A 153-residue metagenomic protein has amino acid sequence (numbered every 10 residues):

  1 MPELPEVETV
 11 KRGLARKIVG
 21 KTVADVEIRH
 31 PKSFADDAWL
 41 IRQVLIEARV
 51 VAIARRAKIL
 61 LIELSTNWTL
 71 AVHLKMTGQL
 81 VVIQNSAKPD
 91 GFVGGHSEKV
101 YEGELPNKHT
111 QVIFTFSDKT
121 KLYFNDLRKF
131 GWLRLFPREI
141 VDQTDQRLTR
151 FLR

Functional and structural regions predicted by a protein language model:
M1-W68, L74, G94, T115 (+1 more regions): Extended, highly charged segments
L70-R153: Phosphate/anion-contacting hairpin/loop surfaces
